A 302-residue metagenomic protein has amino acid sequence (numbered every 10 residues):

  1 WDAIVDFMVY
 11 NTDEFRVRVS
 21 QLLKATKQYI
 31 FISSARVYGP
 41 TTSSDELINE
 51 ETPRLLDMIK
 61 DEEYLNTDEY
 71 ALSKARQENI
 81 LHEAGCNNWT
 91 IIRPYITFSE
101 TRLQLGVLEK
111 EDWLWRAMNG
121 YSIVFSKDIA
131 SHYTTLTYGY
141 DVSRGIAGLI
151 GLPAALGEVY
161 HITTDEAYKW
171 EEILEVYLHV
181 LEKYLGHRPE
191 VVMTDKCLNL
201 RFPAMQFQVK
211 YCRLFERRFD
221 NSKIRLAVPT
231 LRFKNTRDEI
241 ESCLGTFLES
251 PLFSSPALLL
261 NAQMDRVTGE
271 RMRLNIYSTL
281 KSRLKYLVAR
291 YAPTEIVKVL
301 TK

Functional and structural regions predicted by a protein language model:
V17-R76, E83-A84, T90: Conserved Rossmann-fold NAD(P)-dependent oxidoreductase catalytic core, especially the SDR/UDP-sugar
E78-L103: Conserved beta-loop-beta element that borders a ligand/cofactor-binding pocket
S99, S126-H132, Y160-A167, L178 (+3 more regions): Glycine-rich Rossmann NAD(P)(H)-binding loop
E100-D112, L149-Y160: Glycine/proline-rich active-site loop of Rossmann-fold NAD(P)-dependent oxidoreductases
W115-T137: A conserved pocket-lining segment of Rossmann-fold NAD(P)-dependent short-chain dehydrogenase/reductase
T135-V142, N235: A conserved structural motif in NAD(P)-dependent oxidoreductases
G139, N199-L231, S250-F253, T268-G269: Conserved C-terminal active-site "lid" loop/helix of NAD(P)H-dependent oxidoreductases that clamps the redox cofactor
G148-Q208, S254-N261, T268-Y286, R290 (+1 more regions): Mid/C-terminal beta-alpha module of Rossmann-like enzyme folds, strongest in SDR-family dehydrogenases/epimerases
